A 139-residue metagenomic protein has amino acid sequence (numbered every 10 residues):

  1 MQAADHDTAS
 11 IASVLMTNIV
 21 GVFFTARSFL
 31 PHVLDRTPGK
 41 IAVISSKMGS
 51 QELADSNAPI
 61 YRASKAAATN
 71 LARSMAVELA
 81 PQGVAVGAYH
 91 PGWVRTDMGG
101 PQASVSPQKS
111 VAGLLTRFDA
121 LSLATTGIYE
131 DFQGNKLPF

Functional and structural regions predicted by a protein language model:
M1-V20, F24, L34, P38-A80: Catalytic loop of short-chain dehydrogenase/reductase
S28: Short, conserved SAM-binding segment of the class I
P31, V77, T96: Glycine-centered loop/turn positions within well-structured domains that cap or flank conserved ligand/cofactor-binding
P81, A88-P91, T96, G100-F139: C-terminal helical subdomain
